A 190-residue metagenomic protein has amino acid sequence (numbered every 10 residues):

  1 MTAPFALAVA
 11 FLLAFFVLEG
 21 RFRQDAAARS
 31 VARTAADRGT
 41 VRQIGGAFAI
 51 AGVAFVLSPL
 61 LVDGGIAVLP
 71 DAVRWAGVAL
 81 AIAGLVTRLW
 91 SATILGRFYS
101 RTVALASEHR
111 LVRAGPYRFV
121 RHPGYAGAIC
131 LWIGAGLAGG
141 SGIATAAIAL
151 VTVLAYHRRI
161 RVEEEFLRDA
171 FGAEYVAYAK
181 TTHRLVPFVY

Functional and structural regions predicted by a protein language model:
M1-A106, R110-R113, L131-Y190: Membrane-anchoring alpha-helices and their flanking helix-loop junctions
A114, R118-A126: Histidine-centered phosphotransfer motif of kinases
